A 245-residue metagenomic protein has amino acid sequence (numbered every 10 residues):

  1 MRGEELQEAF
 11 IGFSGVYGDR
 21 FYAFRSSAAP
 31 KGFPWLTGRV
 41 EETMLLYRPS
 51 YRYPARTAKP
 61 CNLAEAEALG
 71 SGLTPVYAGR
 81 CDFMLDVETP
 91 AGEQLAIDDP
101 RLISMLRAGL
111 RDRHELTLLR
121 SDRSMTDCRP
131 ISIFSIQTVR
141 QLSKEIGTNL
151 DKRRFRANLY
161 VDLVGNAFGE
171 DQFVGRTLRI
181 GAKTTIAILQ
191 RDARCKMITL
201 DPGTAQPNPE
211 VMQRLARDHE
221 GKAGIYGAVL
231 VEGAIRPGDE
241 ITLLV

Functional and structural regions predicted by a protein language model:
M1-V245: Metal-cofactor-dependent catalytic cores
